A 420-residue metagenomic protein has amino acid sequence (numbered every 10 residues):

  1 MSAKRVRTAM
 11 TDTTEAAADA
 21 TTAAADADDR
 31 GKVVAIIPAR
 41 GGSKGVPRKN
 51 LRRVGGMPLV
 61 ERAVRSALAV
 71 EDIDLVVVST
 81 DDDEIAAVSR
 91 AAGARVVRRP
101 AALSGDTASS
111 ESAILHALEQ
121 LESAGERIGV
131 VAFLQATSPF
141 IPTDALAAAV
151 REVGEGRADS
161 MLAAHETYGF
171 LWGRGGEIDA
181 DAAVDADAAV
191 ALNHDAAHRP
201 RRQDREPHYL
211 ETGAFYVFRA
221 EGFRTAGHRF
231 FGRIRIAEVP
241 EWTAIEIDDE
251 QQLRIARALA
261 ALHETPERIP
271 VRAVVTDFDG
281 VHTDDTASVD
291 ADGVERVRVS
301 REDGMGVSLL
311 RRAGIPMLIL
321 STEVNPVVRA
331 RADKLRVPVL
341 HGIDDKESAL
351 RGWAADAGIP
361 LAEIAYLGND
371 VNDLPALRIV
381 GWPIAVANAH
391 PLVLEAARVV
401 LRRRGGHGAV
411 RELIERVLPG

Functional and structural regions predicted by a protein language model:
R5-R30, E177-A189: Intrinsically disordered, low-complexity terminal tails and inter-domain linkers enriched for S/T/G/P/D/E
A9-D12, D26-P47, T276-D279: N-terminal nucleotide-binding beta1-loop-alpha1 segment
T21-T22, R219-E221, E241-T276: Non-catalytic pre-domain segments flanking phosphatase-related domains
K32-S79, V297, D303: N-terminal glycine-rich phosphate-binding loop and ensuing alpha1 helix
V77, D83-A132, F140, A148 (+1 more regions): Short phosphate-binding loop-to-helix
S110-S112, H116, S138-V239: Conserved core of the sugar-phosphate nucleotidyltransferase
I269-T286, V410: Asp-based phosphoryl-transfer active-site loop
V289-S300, G306, N325-V327, K334-L340 (+1 more regions): Mg2+-dependent phosphoryl-transfer enzymes with acidic/Ser/Thr/Gly-rich catalytic loops
